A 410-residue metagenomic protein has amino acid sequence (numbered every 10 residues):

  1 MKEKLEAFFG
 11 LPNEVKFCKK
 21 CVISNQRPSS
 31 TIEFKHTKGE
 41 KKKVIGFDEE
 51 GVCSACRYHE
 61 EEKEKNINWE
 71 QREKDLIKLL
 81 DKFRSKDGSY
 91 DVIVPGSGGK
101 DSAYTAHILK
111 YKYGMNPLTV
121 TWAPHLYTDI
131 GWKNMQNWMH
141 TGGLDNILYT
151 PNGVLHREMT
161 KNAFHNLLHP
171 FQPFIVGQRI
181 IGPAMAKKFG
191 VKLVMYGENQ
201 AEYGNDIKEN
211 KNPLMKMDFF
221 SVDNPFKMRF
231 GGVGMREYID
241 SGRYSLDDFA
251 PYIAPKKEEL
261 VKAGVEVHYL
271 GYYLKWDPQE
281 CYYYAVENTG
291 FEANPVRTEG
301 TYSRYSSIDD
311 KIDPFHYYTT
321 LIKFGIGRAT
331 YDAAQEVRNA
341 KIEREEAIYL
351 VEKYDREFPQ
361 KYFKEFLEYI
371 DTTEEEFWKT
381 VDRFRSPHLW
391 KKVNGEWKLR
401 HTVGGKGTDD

Functional and structural regions predicted by a protein language model:
K2-V92, I108-D410: Nucleotide-activated chemistry modules centered on ATP-dependent adenylation/adenylyltransferase
V92-D101: Short, glycine-rich nucleotide/cofactor-binding loops
Y104-T105: Hydrophobic positions on the alpha1 helix immediately C-terminal to the Walker A/P-loop
